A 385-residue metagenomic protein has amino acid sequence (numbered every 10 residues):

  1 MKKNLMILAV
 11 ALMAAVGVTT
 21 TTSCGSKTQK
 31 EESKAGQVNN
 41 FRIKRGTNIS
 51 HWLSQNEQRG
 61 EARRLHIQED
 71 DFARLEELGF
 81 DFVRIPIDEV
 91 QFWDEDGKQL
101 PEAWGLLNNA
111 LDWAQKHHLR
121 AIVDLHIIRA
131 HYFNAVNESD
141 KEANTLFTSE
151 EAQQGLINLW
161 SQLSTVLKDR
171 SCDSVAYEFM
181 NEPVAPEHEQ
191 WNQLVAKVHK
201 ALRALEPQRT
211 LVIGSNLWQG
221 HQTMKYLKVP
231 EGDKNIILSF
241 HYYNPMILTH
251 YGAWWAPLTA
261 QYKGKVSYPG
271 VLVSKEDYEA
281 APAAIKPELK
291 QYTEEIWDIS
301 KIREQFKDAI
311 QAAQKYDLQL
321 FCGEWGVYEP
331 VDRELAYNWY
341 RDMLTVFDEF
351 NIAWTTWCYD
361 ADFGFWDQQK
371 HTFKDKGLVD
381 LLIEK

Functional and structural regions predicted by a protein language model:
M1-A9: Bacterial N-terminal signal peptides that target proteins for export
A9-G17: Bacterial N-terminal signal peptides
T19-S23: C-terminal motif of bacterial Sec signal peptides marking the signal peptidase cleavage site
C24-A35: Short, low-complexity, disordered segments immediately C-terminal to signal peptides in bacterial exported proteins
K34-T210, S215-T223, F363, G377-L378: Active-site mouth of glycoside hydrolases
A121-V123, L320, W354: Hydrophobic beta-strand scaffold residues
E150-I296, R303, K307-Y328, E349-I352: Active-site region of glycoside hydrolase catalytic domains
V331-K385: Aromatic-rich peripheral "rim/lid" segments of glycoside hydrolase catalytic domains that contact and position glycan
